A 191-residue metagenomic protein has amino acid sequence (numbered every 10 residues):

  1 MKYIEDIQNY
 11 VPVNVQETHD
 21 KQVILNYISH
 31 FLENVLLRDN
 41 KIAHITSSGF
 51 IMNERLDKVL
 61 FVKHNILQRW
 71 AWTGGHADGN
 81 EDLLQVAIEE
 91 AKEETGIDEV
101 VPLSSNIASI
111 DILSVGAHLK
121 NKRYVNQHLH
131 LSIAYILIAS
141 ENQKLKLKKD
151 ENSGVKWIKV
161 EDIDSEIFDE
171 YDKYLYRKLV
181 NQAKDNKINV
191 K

Functional and structural regions predicted by a protein language model:
K2-Y3: Non-transmembrane, interaction-prone alpha-helical and coil segments associated with secretion and export
Y10-S48, V190: Acidic, metal-coordinating catalytic segment for phosphate/diphosphate chemistry, firing primarily on the Nudix
L36-W72: N-terminal strand-loop-strand
L60-V62, G75, K146-K148: Short histidine-centered beta-strand/loop micro-motifs that create catalytic or ligand/metal-coordination sites
D78-Y174: Unchanged
E166-K191: Charged phosphate-binding loop/patch that engages nucleotide di/tri-phosphates or the phosphate backbone of nucleic
